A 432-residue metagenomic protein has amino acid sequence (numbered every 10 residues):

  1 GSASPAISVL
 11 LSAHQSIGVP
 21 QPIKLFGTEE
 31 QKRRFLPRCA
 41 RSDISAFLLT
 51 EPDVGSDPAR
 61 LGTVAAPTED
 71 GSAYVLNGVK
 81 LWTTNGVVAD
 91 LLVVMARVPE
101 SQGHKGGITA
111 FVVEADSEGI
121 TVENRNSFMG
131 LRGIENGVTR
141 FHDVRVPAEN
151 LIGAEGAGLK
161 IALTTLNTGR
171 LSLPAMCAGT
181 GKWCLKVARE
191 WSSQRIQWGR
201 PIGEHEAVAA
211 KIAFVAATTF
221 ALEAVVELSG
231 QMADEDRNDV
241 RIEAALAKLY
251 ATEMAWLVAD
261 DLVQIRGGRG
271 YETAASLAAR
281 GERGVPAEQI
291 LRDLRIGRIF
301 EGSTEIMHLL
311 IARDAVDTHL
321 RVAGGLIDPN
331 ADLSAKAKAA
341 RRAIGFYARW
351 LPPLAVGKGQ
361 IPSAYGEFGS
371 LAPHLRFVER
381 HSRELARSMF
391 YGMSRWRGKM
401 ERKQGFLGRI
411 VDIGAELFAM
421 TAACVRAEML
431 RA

Functional and structural regions predicted by a protein language model:
S2-L10, H14, I23, E30 (+7 more regions): Flavin-dependent oxidoreductase catalytic core characteristic of acyl-CoA dehydrogenase/oxidase-like enzymes
L11-V19, T50-D53: Short, glycine/charge-rich beta-strand/loop segments that flank catalytic centers and engage negatively charged groups
F35, T50, R60-L61, V79-L81 (+1 more regions): Short beta-alpha junctions and helix-cap segments that line functional grooves
R41-L49: A short, Trp-centered hydrophobic/proline-enriched beta-strand micro-motif
A46, G62-V64, M95, R125 (+1 more regions): Conserved beta-strand residues within beta-sheet cores
D53-S56, W82-N85, S101-Q102, F128-E135: Short Gly/Pro-enriched turn/cap motifs at secondary-structure boundaries
S72-A73, N77-T121: A short core secondary-structure module
G119-F128, G137-T139: Glycine-rich active-site loop/lid that clamps phosphate-bearing ligands
